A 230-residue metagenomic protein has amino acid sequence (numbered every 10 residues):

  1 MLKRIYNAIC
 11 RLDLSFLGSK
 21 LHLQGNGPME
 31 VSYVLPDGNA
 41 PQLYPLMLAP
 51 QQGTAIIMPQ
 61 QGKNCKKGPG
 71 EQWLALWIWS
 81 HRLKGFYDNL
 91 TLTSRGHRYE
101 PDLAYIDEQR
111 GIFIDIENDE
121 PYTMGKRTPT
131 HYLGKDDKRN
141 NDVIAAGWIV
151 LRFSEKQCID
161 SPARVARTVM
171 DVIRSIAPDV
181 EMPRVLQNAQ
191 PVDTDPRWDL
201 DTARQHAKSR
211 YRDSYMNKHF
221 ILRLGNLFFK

Functional and structural regions predicted by a protein language model:
M1-L90, P183-K230: Solvent-exposed, charged helical/coil patches that constitute nucleic-acid or partner-interaction surfaces
L74-R82, V143, V169-A177: Hydrophobic, Leu/Ile/Phe/Ala-enriched alpha-helical segments that form helix-helix packing faces
G85-T91, R152, C158-D193: A contiguous, mid-protein "functional segment" used to position or interact with cofactors/ions or partner subunits
T91-S94, T128: Short, contiguous acidic/charged loop-to-helix segments that flank catalytic cores in large enzymes
S94, N118, S154-K156: Short His-Asn-centered micro-motif
S94-P101: Catalytic centers of nucleases
P101-D136: Short beta-strand-loop-alpha-helix junction that forms the active-site gateway of nucleic-acid-processing nucleases
G125-D171: Catalytic cores of nucleic-acid endonucleases
